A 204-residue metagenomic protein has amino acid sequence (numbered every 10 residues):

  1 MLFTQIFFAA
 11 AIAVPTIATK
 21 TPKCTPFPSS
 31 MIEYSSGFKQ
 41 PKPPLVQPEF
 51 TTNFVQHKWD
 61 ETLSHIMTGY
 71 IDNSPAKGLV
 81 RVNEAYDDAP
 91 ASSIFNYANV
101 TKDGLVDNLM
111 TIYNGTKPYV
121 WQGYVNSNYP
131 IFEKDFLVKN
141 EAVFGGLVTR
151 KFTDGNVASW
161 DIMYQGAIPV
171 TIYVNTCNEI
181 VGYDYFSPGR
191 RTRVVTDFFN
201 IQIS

Functional and structural regions predicted by a protein language model:
L2-L79, N114-T116: N-terminal leader/targeting segments and the immediate start of mature chains
I17-K39, E141-A158, Y164-V170, V174-S204: Non-transmembrane domains of secretory- and envelope-associated proteins
Q40-K42, Y70-N73, Y97-K102, V148-K151 (+1 more regions): Short linear motifs in intrinsically disordered
P43-Q56, P75-N83, F152-I162, N178-Y183: Short, hydrophobic/aromatic-rich segments at coil-to-beta transitions
W59-L63, D88-S92, Q165: Short, cysteine-centered beta-strand-loop-beta hairpins and adjacent loop/turn segments enriched in charged/polar
S64, K134-L147: A short, amphipathic edge element
M67-F136, Y183-R193: An acidic-aromatic
